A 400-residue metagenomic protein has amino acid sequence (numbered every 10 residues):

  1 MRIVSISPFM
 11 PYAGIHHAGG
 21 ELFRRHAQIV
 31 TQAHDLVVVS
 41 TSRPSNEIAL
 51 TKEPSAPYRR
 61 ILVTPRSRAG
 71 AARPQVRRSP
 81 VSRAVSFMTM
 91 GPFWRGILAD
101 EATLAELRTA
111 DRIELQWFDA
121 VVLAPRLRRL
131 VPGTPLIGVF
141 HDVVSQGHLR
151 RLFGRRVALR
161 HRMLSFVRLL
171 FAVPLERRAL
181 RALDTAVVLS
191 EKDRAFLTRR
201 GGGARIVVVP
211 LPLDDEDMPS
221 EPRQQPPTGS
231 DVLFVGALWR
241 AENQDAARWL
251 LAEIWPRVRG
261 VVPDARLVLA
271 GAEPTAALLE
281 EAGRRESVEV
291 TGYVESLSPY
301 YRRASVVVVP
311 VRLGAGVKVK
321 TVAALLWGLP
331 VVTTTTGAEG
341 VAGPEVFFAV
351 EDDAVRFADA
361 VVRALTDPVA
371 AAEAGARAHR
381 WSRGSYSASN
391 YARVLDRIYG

Functional and structural regions predicted by a protein language model:
M1-V63, R108, G260: N-terminal subdomain of nucleotide-sugar transferases
L22, V209-R284, E289-R303: Conserved catalytic-core segment of nucleotide-activated headgroup transferases in glycan assembly
A72-V122, L159-A182: Conserved nucleotide-sugar donor-binding subdomain of glycosyltransferases
I137, S145, S165-S220: Donor nucleotide-sugar binding/catalytic pocket of nucleotide-sugar-dependent glycosyltransferases
D184, S287, R302-G316, W327-P330: Acidic donor-binding loop of glycosyltransferase active sites
K320-A324, P330-T334: Short hydrophobic beta-strand element within catalytic cores of glycosyltransferases and related nucleotide-activated
E345-V355, R363-V369: Conserved acidic donor-binding segment of nucleotide-sugar-dependent glycosyltransferases
V369-Y399: A charged, aromatic-enriched C-terminal amphipathic alpha-helix characteristic of glycosyltransferases across folds
